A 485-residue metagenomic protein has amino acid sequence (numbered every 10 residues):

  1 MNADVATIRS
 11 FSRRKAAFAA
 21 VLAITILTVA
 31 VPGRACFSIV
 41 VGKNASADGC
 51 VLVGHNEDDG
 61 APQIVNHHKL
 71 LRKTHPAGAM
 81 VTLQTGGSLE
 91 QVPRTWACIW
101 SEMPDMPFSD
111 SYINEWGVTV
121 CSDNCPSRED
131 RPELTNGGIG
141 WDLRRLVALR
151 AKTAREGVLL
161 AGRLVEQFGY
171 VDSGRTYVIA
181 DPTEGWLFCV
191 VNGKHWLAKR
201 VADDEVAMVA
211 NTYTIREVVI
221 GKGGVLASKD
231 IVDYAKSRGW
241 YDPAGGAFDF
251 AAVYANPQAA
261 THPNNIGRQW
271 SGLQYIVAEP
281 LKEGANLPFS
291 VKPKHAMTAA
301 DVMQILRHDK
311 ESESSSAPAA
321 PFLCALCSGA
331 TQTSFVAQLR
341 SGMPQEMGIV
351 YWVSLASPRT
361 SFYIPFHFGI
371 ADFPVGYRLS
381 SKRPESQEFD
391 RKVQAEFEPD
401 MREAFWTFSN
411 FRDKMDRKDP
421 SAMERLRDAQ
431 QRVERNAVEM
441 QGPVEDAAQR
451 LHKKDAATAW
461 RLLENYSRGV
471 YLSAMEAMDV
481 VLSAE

Functional and structural regions predicted by a protein language model:
M1-A16: Short, low-complexity, charge-dense intrinsically disordered segments
F18-L27: Hydrophobic helical h-region of N-terminal Sec-dependent signal peptides in bacterial secretory/periplasmic proteins
A30-P32: N-terminal signal peptide c-region/cleavage motif recognized by signal peptidases
C36-G140, L160-K294: A contiguous strand-loop segment
P132-L134, D142-A151: Second-shell loop/turn segments in exported
E156-E166, V302-K310: Short, well-structured alpha-helical segments that form the helix of a local strand-helix-strand
S315-D446: Substrate-recognition/cap regions that form aromatic- and gly/pro-loop-enriched pockets for small-molecule ligands
R417-E485: Histidine-centered catalytic/metal-binding microenvironments
